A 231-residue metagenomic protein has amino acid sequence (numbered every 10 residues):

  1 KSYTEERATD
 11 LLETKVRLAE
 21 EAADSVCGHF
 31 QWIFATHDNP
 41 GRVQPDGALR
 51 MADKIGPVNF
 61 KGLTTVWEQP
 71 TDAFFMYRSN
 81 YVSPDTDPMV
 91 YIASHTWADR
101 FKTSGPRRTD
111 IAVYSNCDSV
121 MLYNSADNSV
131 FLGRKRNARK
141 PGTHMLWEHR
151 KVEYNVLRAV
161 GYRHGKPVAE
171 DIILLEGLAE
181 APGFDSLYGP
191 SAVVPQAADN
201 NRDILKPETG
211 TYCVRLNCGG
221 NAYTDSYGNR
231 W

Functional and structural regions predicted by a protein language model:
K1-A138, E148-P167: Extended substrate-binding grooves/exosites of carbohydrate-active enzymes
D46-G47, Y188-G189, W231: Short intrinsically disordered coil segments
A98, A179-A192, A198-N200: Ser/Thr/Pro- and often Gln-rich low-complexity regulatory segments of eukaryotic transcriptional regulators
T143-W147: Short strand-edge motifs at loop-to-beta-strand transitions and within beta-strands of extracellular beta-rich domains
R158, A169, I204-P207: Short, compositionally biased leader-like segments
G165-L178: Edge beta-strands of extracellular beta-sandwich domains
V193-W231: Low-complexity, Gly/Ser/Thr/Pro- and Asn/Asp-enriched, turn/coil-prone segments that serve as flexible N-terminal
